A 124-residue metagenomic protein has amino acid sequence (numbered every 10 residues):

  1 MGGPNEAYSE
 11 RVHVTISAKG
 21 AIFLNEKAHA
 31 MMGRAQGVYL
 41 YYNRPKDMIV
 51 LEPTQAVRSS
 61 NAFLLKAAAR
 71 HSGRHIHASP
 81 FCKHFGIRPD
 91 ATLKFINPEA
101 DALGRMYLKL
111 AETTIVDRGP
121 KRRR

Functional and structural regions predicted by a protein language model:
M1-A21, E26-R124: Long, contiguous, secondary-structure-rich segments that constitute the structural scaffold of globular domains
